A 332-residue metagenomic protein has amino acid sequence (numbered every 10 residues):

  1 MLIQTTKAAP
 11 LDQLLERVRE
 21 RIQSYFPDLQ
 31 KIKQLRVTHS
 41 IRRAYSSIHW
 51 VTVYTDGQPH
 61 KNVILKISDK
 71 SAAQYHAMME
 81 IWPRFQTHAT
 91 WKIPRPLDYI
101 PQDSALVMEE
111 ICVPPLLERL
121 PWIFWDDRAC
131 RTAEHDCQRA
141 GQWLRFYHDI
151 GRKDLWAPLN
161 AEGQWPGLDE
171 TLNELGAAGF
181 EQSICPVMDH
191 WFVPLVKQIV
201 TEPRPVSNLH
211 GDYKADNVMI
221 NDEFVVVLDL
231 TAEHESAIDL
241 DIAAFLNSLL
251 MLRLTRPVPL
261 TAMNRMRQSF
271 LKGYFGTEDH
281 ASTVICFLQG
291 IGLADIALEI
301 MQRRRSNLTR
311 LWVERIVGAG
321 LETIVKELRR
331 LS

Functional and structural regions predicted by a protein language model:
M1-T55, P59-K66, A72-P83, P96 (+3 more regions): Phosphate/pyrophosphate-binding loops and the adjoining catalytic core of nucleotide-dependent enzymes
L14-K31, R152-G211: An alpha-helical support segment within catalytic cores of ATP-dependent transferases
T38-K61, L195-L240: Active-site acidic catalytic loop and adjacent metal/ATP-binding pocket of ATP-dependent phosphoryl transfer enzymes
V63-D103, W125-W143: A conserved alpha-helical element in kinase catalytic cores
D103-P115: Conserved short submotifs of the Hanks-type protein kinase catalytic core that shape the nucleotide-binding pocket
P114-F124: Structural motif in protein kinase domains
H135, E278-I291: All-alpha amphipathic helical-bundle segments outside canonical DNA-binding/catalytic cores that form hydrophobic
D239-T277, G292-L308: Active-site activation/catalytic loop segments of kinase-like enzymes and analogous catalytic loops in related
